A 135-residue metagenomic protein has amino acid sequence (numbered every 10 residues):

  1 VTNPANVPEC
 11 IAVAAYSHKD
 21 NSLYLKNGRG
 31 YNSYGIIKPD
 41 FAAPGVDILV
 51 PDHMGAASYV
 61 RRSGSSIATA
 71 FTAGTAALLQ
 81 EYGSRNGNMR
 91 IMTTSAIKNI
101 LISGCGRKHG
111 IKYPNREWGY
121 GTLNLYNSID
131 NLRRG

Functional and structural regions predicted by a protein language model:
V1-A77: Extracellular S/T/G-rich loop segment that most often corresponds to the catalytic His/Ser-adjacent loop
G30, G45, G87, G119-G121: Glycine-centered flexibility motif
G45-Y113, D130: Hydrolase catalytic cores
I111-G135: C-terminal domain-closing interface element
